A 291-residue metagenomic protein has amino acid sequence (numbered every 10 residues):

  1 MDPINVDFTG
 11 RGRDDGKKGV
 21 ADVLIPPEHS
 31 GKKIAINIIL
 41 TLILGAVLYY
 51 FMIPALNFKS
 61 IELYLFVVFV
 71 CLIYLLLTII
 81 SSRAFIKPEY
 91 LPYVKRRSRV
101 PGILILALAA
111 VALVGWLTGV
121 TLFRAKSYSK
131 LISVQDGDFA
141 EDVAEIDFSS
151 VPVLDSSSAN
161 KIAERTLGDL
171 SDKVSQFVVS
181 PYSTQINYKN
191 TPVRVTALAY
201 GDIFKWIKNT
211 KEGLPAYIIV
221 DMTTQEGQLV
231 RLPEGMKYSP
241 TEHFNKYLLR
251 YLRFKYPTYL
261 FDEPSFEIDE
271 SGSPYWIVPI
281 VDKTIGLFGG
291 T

Functional and structural regions predicted by a protein language model:
D2-T291: Soluble extracytoplasmic regions of secretory-pathway and membrane proteins
